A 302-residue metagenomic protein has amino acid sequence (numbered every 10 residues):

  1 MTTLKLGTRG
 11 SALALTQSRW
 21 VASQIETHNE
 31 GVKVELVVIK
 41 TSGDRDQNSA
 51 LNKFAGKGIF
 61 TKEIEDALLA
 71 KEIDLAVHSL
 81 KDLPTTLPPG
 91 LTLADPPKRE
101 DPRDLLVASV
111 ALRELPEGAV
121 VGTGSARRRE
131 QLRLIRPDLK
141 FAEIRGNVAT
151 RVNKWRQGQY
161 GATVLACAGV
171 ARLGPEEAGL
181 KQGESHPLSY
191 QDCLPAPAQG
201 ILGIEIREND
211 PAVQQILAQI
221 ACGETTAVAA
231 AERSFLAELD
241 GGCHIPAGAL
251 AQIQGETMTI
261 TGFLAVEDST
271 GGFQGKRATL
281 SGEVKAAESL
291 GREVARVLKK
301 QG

Functional and structural regions predicted by a protein language model:
M1-K40, R45-D46, K53, T61 (+1 more regions): Small-molecule-sensing regulatory modules
K5-G7, A76, A94, G122 (+1 more regions): Short, well-ordered beta-strand segments
S49-L75: Short, structured active-site "lid" loops
L69, D74-H78, G161-A166: Paired acidic/hydrophobic, glycine-rich loop segments that form the ligand-binding mouth/hinge of periplasmic-binding
L80-K81, P89-D138, A142: A conserved helix-loop-strand patch within extracytoplasmic ligand-binding domains of the periplasmic binding
L80-L83, A168-V170: Short glycine-rich anion-binding loops that position phosphate/pyrophosphate groups of nucleotides and phosphorylated
